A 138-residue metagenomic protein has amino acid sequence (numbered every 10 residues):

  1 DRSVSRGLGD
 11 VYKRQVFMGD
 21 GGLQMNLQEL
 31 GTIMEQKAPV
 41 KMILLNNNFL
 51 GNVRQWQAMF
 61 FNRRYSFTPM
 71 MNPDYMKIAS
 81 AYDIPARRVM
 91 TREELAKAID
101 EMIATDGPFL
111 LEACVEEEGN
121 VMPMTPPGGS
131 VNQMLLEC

Functional and structural regions predicted by a protein language model:
D1-Y12: Single conserved hydrophobic/aromatic residue that forms the stacking wall/gate of nucleotide- or nucleobase-binding
S3, M25-Q28, E94-K97: Short, conserved clusters of charged catalytic residues that mark active-site and nucleotide-handling motifs
S5, D20, I33, I43 (+3 more regions): Hydrophobic, well-ordered secondary-structure elements that form the walls of internal hydrophobic environments
K13-M18, G22-M70: Conserved thiamine diphosphate
G21-L23, N47-L50, E94, V115-E118 (+1 more regions): Short, glycine-/Ser/Thr-/acidic-enriched flexible segments
Q57-A98: Conserved thiamine diphosphate
K77, A98-C138: Glycine/aspartate-rich loop-and-adjacent alpha/beta segment that forms the canonical ThDP
